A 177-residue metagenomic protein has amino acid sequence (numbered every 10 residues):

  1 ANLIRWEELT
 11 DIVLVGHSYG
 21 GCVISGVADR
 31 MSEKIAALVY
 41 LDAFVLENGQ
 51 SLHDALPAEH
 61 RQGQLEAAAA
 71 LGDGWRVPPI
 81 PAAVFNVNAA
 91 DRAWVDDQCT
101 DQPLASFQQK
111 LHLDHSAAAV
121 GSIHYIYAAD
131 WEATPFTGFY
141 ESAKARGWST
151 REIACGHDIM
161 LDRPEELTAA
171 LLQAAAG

Functional and structural regions predicted by a protein language model:
A1-I12: Conserved acidic catalytic loop of the alpha/beta-hydrolase fold
L3, A170-G177: C-terminal alpha-helix
V15-G16, G20, I24: Gly/Ala-rich beta-loop-alpha elbow adjacent to hydrolase catalytic centers
S25-D29, T168: Short, hydrophobic alpha-helix immediately C-terminal to the catalytic nucleophile
D29-I35, V39-P81, S106-F107, L111-H112 (+2 more regions): Flexible "cap/lid" loop of the alpha/beta hydrolase fold
D97-S116, A129-W131: Active-site nucleophile elbow and catalytic-triad environment of alpha/beta-hydrolase enzymes
A119, Y125-Y127: Short beta-strand/loop motif that positions the catalytic acidic residue of the alpha/beta-hydrolase fold
A128-L161, E166, A174: Conserved loop-alpha-helix segment in the C-terminal half of the alpha/beta-hydrolase fold that carries the catalytic
